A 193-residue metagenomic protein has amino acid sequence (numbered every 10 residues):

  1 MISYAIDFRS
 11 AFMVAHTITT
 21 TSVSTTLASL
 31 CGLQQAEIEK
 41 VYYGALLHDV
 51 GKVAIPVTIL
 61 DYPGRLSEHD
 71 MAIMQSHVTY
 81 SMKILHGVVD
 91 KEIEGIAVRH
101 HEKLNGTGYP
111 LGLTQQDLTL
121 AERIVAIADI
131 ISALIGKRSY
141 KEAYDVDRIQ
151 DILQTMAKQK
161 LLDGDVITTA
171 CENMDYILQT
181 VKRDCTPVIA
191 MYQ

Functional and structural regions predicted by a protein language model:
M1-Q193: Histidine- and acidic-residue-rich, metal-dependent catalytic cores
